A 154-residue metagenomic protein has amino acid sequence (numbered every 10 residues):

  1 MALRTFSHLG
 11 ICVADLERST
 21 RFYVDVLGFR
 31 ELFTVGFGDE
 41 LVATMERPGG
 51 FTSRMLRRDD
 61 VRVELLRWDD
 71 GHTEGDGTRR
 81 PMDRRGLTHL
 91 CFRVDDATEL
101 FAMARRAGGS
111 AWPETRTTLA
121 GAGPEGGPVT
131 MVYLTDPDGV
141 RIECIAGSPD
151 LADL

Functional and structural regions predicted by a protein language model:
M1-R18, F33-F37, L41-P48, L87-V94 (+1 more regions): N-terminal beta-strand motif that seeds the catalytic metal site of vicinal oxygen chelate
C12-V61, R106, E125: Core segments of cupin and vicinal oxygen chelate
A14-E17, D59-R62, R67-D138: Vicinal oxygen chelate
R21-F22, L32, E74, L100-M103 (+1 more regions): Active-site-proximal flexible loops/turns
L56-E64, R141-S148: Short, basic, helix/turn surface patches
